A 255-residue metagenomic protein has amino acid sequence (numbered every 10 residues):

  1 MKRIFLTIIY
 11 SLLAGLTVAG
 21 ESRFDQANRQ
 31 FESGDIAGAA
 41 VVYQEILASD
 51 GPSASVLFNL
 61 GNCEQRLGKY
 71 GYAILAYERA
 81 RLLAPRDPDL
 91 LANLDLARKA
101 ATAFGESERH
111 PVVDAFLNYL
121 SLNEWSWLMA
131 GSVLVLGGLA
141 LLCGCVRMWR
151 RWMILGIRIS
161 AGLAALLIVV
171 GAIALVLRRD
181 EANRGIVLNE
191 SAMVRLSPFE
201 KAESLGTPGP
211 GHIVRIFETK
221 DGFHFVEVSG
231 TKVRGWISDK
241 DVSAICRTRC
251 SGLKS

Functional and structural regions predicted by a protein language model:
Y70, L155-N189, L196-E203, R215 (+1 more regions): Boundary regions of SH3-family modules and the immediately adjacent low-complexity/disordered segments in eukaryotic
E108-R147: Membrane-embedded alpha-helical segments of integral membrane proteins
A202-K220: Conserved beta-strand/loop element in small beta-rich adapter and peptidoglycan-binding domains
